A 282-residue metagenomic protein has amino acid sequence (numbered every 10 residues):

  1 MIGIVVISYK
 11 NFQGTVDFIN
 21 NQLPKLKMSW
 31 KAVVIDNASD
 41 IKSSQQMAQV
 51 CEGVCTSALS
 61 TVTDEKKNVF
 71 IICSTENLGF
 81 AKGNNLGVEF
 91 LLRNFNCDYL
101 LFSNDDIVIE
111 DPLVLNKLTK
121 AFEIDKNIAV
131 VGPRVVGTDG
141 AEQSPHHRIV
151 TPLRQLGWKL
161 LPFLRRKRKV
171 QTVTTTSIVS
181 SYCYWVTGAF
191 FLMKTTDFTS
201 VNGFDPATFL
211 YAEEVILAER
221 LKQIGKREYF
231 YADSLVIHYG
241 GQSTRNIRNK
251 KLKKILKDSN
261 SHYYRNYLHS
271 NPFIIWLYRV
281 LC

Functional and structural regions predicted by a protein language model:
N11-K25: Short, well-formed alpha-helical segments that are part of the catalytic scaffolds of diverse glycosyltransferases
F12, V34-M47, E76: A conserved acidic beta->alpha catalytic loop
C73-L92: Glycine-rich, basic loop-to-helix element that forms the pyrophosphate-binding segment of sugar-nucleotide handling
N96-V108: Short beta-strand-to-loop acidic/aromatic patch adjacent to the donor-nucleotide binding site
V108-P145: Conserved donor NDP-sugar-binding/catalytic core segment of glycosyltransferases
V150-C183: Short, flexible, basic/aromatic active-site loop/helix in glycosyltransferases
I178, Y184-L235: A short, conserved alpha-helix in the catalytic core of glycosyltransferases
A218-C282: Active-site-adjacent helix/loop segment of glycosyltransferases that harbors family-specific signature motifs
